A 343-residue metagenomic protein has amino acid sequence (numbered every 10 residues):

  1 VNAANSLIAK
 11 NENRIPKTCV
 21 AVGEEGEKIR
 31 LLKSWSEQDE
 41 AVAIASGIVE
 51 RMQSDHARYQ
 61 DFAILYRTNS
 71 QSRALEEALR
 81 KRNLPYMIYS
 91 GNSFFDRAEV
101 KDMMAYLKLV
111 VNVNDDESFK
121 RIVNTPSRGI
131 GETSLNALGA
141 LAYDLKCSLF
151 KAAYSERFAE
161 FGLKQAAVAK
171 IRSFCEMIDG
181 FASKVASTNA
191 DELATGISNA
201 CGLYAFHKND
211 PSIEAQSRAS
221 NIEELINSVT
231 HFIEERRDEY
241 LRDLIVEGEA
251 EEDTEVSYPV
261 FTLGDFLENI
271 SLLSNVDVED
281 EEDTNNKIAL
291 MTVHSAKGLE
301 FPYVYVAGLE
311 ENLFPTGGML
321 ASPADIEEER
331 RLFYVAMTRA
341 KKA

Functional and structural regions predicted by a protein language model:
V1-P85, K108-N112, D144, V168 (+1 more regions): Helicase P-loop NTPase motor core
V20, I64, S90-G91, Y154 (+1 more regions): Proline- and acidic/polar-enriched loop/turn elements at helix boundaries
G26, A98-K101: Short, solvent-exposed loop/turn segments at the edges of secondary structure
S36, R67, G91-N92, V293-A296: Structured loop/turn residues at secondary-structure junctions
R58, S72-L84, R97, M104-A343: Conserved helicase C-terminal RecA-like lobe
T68-N69, I88-A98: Conserved helicase motor
